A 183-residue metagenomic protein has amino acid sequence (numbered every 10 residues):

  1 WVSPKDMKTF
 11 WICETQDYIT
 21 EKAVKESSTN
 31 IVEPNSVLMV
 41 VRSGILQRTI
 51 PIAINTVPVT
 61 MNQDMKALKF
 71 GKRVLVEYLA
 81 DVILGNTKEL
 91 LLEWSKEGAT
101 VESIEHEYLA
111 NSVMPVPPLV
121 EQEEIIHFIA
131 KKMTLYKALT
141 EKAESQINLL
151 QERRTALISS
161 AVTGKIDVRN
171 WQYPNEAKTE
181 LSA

Functional and structural regions predicted by a protein language model:
K5-P34, A177, L181: Sequence-specific dsDNA recognition surfaces
D6-I19, V37-M61, E77-D81, E89-W94: Short, ligand-facing micro-motifs at secondary-structure edges
T9-W11, L68, K72: Conserved aromatic/hydrophobic "specificity hotspots" at molecular recognition or selectivity sites
K25-E26, G98, E144: Short, solvent-exposed loop/turn positions at domain surfaces that link secondary-structure elements or cap domain
P58-K66, K96-E123: A short glycine-rich beta-alpha junction/loop motif
R73-Y78, E123: Short, conserved charged micro-motifs
P115-A183: Amphipathic alpha-helical coiled-coil/heptad-repeat segments
